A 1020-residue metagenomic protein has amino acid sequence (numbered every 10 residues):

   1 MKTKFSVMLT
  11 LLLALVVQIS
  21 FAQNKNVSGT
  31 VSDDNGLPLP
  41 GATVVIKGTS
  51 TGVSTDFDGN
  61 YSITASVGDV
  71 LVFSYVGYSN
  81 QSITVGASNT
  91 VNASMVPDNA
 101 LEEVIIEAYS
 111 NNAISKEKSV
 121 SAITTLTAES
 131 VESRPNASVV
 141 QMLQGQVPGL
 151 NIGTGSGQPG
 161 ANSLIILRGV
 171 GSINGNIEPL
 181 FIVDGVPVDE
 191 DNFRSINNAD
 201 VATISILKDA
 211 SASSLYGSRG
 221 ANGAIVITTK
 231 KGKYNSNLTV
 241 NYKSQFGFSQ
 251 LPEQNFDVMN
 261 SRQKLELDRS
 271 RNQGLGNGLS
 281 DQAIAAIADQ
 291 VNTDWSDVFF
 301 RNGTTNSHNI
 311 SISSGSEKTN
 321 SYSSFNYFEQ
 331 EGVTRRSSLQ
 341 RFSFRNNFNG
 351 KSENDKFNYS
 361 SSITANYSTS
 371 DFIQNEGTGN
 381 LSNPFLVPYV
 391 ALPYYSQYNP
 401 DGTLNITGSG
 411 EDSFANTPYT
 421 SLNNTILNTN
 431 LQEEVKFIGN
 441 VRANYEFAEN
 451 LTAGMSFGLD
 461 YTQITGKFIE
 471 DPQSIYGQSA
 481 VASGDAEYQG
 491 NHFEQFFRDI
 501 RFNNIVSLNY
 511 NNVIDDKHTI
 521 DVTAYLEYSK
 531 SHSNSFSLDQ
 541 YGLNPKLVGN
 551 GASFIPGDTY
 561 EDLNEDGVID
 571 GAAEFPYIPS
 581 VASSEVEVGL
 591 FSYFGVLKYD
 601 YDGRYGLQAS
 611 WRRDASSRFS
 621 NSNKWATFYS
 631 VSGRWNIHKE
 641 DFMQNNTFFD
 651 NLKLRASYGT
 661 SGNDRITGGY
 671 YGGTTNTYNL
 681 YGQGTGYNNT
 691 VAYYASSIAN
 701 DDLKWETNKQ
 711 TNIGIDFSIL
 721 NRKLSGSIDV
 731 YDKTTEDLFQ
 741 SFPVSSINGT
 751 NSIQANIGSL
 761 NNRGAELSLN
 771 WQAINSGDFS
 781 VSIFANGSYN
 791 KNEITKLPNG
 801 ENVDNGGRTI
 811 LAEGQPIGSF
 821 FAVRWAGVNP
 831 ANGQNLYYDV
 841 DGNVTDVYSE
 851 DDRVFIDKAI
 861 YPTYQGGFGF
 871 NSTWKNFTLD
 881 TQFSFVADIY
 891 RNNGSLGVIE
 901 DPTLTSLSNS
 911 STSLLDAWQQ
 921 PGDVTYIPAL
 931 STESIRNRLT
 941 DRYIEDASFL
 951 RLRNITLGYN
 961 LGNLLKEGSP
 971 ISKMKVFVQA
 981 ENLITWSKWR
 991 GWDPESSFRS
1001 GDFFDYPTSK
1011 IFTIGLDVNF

Functional and structural regions predicted by a protein language model:
T30-L37, A42-K47, V70-Y78, G86-E132 (+2 more regions): Short, acidic, small-residue-rich periplasmic hinge/interaction motif at the N-terminus of Gram-negative outer-membrane
S50-N60: Short, acidic Ser/Thr/Gly-rich low-complexity loop/linker segments typical of extracellular and cell-surface proteins
D58-T64, N80, T90-V91: Short, surface-exposed beta-strand/beta-hairpin micro-motifs centered on an aromatic residue
Y61-T64, Q141, P179, D184-S211: Short acidic/polar hinge/loop motifs at secondary-structure boundaries that mediate gating or recognition
K116, A122-V139, Q146-G153, G157-I166 (+10 more regions): Residues embedded in well-ordered regular secondary structure
V131, E178, Q282, G303-N306 (+8 more regions): Extracellular/periplasmic, surface-exposed regions of secreted and cell-surface proteins
N241-Q290, S529, F536-P545, A755 (+2 more regions): Conserved small-residue
S296, Y476-Q478, V886-K975, A980: Extracytoplasmic gating/loop element in the C-terminal half of outer-membrane beta-barrel translocons and assembly
